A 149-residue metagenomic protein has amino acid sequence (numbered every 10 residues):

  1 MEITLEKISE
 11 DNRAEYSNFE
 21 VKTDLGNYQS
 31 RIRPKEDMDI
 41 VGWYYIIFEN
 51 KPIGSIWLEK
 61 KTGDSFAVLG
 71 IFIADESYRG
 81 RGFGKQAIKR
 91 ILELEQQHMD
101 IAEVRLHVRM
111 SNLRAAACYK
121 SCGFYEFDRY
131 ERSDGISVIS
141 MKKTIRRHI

Functional and structural regions predicted by a protein language model:
M1-D11, T144-I149: Conserved N-terminal entry element of GNAT/NAT acetyltransferase domains
E10-R13, N18-Y78, L94, H98 (+1 more regions): Acetyl-CoA-dependent GNAT
D75-S77, R81, M110-S111: Active-site acidic-Proline motif in GNAT/NAT acetyltransferases
Y78, G82-R90: Conserved acetyl-CoA pyrophosphate-binding loop and the N-cap/start of the following alpha-helix in GNAT-like
K85, M110-D128: Conserved active-site alpha-helix within GNAT-family acetyltransferase domains
Q97-H107: Conserved GNAT acetyl-CoA-binding A-motif
L106-A116, R132-S137: Conserved beta-strand-loop-alpha-helix junction that forms the acyl-donor binding cleft
